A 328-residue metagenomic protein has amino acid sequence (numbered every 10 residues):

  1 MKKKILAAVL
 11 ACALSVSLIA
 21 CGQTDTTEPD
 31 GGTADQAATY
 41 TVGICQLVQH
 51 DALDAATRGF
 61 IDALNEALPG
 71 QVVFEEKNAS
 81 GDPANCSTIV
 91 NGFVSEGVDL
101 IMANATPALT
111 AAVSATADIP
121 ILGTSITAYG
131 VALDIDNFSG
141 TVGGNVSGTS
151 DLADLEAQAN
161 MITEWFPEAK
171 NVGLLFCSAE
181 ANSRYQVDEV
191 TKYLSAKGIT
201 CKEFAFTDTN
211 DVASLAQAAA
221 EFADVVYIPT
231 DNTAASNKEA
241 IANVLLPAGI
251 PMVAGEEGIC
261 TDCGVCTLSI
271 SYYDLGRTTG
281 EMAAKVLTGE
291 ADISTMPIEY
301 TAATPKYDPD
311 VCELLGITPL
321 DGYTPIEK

Functional and structural regions predicted by a protein language model:
K4-Q23: Sec-dependent N-terminal signal peptides of Gram-positive bacterial secreted proteins and lipoproteins
I19-T33: Bacterial lipoprotein signal-peptidase II cleavage site
A37-I61, A67-P69, E75-N85, S183 (+1 more regions): Extracytoplasmic "Venus flytrap"
V42, F60, S147-L194, T295-C312: An alpha-beta-alpha
E76-N137, D231-L246, I250-G255: Beta-alpha junction/loop-to-helix N-cap segments that form part of ligand/metal-binding clefts
Y129-N171, I270-A291: Hydrophobic alpha-helical segments within soluble ligand-binding/sensing domains
A181-I250, E256: Pocket-lining segment of extracytoplasmic ligand-binding domains
K285-K328: Hinge/cleft segment of the Venus flytrap/periplasmic-binding protein
